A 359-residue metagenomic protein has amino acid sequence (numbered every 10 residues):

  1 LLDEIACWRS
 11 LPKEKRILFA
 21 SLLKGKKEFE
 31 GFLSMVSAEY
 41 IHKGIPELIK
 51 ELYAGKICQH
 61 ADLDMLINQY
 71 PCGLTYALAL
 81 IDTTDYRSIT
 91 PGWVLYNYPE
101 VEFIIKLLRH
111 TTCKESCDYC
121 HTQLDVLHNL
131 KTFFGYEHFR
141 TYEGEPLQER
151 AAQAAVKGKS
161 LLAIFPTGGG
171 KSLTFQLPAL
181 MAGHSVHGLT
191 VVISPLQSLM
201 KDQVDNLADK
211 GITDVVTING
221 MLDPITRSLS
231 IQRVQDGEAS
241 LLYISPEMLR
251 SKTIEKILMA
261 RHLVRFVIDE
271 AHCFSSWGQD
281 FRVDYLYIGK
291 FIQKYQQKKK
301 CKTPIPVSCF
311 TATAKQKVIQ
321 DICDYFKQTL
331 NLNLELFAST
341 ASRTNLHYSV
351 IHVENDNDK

Functional and structural regions predicted by a protein language model:
L1-H121: N-terminal accessory nucleic-acid engagement/regulatory domains that precede and modulate ATP-driven motor cores
S116-I164: Conserved pre-motif I regulatory segment
K157-A163, G188-T190, E238-S240, T303-P306: Pre-Walker A (Motif I) flank of P-loop NTPase domains
I164-G169, T174-V215, K299-T303: Conserved SF1/SF2 helicase motif Ia
L180, L222-R265, C273-Q279: Conserved helix/coil segment N-terminal to the catalytic DExD/H
V191, Q197-I244, L336: Conserved nucleic-acid-binding Ia/Ib motif block in the N-terminal RecA-like helicase ATPase lobe
M259-A260, V264-R265, H272-A338: Post-DEXD/H (motif II) to motif III coupling segment of the RecA-like Helicase ATP-binding lobe
I319, N333-K359: Conserved interdomain linker/interface between the two RecA-like ATPase lobes of SF2 helicase motors
